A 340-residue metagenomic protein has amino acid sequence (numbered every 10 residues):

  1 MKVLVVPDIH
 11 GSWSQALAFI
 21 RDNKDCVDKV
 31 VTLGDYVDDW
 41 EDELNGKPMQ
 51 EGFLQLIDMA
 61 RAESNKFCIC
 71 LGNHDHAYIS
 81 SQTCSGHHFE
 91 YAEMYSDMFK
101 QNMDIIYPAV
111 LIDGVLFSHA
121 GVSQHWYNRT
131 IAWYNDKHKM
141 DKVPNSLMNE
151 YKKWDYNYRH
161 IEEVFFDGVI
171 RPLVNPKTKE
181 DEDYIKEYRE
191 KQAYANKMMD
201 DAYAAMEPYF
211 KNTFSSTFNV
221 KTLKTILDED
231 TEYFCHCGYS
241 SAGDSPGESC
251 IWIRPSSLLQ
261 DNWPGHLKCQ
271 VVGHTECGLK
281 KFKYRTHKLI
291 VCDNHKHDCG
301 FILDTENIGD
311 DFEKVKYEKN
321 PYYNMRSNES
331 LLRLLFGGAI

Functional and structural regions predicted by a protein language model:
M1-L4, V110-F117, T286: Beta-strand-turn-beta hairpins that frame and shape the catalytic cleft of phosphate-ester-processing enzymes
V5-P7, V30-D35, C68-N73, F117-S118 (+2 more regions): Active-site neighborhood of phospho(di)ester-bond hydrolases with catalytic His/Asp-centered motifs
V6, S14-Q101: Core catalytic region of metal-dependent phosphoesterases/phosphodiesterases, especially metallo-beta-lactamase-like
H10-S14, D38-E41, H74-S80, S123-H125 (+3 more regions): Active-site environment of divalent metal-dependent phosphoester hydrolases
N23-C26, A62, L111, D261-L267 (+1 more regions): Flexible, charged surface loops at secondary-structure boundaries
H74, S80-C84, D104-Q124: Internal, conserved structured core segments that host functional sites
V115-N262: Active-site-proximal loop/helix segment associated with metal-binding centers of metalloenzymes
G278-I340: Binuclear metal-dependent phosphoesterase catalytic core
